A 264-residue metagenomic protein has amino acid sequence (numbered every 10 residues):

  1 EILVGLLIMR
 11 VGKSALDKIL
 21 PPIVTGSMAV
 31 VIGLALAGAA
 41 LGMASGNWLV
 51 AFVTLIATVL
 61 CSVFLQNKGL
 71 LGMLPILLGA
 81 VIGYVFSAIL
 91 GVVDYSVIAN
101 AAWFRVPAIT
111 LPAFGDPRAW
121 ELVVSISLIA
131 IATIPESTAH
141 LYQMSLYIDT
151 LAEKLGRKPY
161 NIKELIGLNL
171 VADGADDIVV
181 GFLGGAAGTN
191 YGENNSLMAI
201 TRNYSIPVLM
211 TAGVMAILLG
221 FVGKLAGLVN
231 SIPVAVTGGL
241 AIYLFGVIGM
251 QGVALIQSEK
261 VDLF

Functional and structural regions predicted by a protein language model:
E1-S96, T211-F264: Membrane-embedded alpha-helical modules
I8, A29, G115, A119 (+2 more regions): Juxtamembrane loop-helix boundary motifs flanking transmembrane segments in multi-pass membrane proteins
G12-L20, A44, A102-A113, S127 (+5 more regions): Hydrophobic alpha-helical segments of integral membrane proteins, encompassing both true transmembrane helices
L20, V24, S45-W48, M73 (+2 more regions): Hydrophobic alpha-helical transmembrane segments of multi-pass membrane proteins
P22-I23, F114-L122, P159-N169, N203-P207 (+1 more regions): Membrane-interfacial loop-to-helix junctions in multi-pass transporters
A51-T54, L74-P75, A88-L90, V106-Y142 (+1 more regions): Hydrophobic, membrane-embedded alpha-helices of multi-pass small-molecule transporters
V92-R105, Q143: Interfacial/capping segments of alpha-helical transmembrane domains
L128-I206: Membrane-embedded helical hairpins/re-entrant loop segments and their flanking transmembrane helices within multi-pass
